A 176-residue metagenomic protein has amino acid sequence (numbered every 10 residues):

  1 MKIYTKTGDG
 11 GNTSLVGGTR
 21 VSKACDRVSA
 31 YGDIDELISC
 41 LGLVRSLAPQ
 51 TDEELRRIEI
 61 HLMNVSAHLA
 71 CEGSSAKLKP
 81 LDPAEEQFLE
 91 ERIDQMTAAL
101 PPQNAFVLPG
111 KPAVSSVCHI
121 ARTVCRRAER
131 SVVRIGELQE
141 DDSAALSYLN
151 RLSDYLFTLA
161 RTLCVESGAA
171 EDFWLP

Functional and structural regions predicted by a protein language model:
M1-P176: Phosphate/pyrophosphate-binding loop motifs in nucleotide- or prenyl diphosphate-using proteins
